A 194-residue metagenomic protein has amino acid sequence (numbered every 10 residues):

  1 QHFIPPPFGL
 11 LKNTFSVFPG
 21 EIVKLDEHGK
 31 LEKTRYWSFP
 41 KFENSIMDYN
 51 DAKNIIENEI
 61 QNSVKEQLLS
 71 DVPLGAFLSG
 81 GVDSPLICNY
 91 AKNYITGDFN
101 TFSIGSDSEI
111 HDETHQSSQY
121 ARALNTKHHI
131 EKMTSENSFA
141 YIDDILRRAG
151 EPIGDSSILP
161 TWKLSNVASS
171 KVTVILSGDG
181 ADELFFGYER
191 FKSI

Functional and structural regions predicted by a protein language model:
Q1-M47: N-terminal segments that mediate ammonia production and transfer in glutamine-dependent amidotransferase systems
E27, P40-I194: ATP-dependent adenylate-handling active sites, centered on carboxylate activation for C-N bond formation
